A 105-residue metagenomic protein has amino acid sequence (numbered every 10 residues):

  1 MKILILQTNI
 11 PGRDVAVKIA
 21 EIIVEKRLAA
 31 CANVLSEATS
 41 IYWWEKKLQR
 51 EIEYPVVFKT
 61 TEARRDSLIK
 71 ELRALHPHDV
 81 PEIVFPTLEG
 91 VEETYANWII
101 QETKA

Functional and structural regions predicted by a protein language model:
M1-A105: Positively charged, small/polar-rich N-terminal and surface patches that mediate targeting and assembly and bind
